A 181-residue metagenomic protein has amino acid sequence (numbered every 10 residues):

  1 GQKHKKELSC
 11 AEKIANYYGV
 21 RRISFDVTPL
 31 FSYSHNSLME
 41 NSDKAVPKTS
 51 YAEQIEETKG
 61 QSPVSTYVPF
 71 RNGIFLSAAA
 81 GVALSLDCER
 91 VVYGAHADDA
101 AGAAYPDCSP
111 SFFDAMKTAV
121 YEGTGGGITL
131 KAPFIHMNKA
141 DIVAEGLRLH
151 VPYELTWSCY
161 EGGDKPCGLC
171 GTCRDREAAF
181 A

Functional and structural regions predicted by a protein language model:
G1-H150: ATP-dependent adenylation/nucleotidyltransferase module used to activate substrates
S77, W157-A178: Local cysteine-cluster metal-coordination motifs and their immediate loop/turn environment, predominantly Fe-S cluster
L86, E154, G168: Structured loop/turn residues at beta-strand edges in well-structured enzyme cores
H150-T156: A short alpha-helix-loop-beta-strand transition element characteristic of N-terminal alpha/beta dinucleotide-binding
A181: Adenosyl-5′-phosphate
